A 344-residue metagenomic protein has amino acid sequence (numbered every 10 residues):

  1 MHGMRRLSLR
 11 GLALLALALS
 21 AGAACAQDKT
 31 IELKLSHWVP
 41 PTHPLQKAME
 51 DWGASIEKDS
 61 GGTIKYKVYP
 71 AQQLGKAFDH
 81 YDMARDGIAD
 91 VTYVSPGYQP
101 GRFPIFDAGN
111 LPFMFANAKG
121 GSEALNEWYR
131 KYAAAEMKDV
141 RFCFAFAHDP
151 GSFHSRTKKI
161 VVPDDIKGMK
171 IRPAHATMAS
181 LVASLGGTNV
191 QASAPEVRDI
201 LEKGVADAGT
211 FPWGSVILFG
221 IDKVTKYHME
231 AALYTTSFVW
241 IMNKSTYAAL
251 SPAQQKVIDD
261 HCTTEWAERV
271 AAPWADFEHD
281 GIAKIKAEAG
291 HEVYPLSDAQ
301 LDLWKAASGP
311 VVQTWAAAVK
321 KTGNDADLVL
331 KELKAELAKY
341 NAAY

Functional and structural regions predicted by a protein language model:
M1-A13: Bacterial N-terminal signal peptides that target proteins for export
A21-A23: N-terminal signal peptide c-region/cleavage motif recognized by signal peptidases
Q27-G120, W128, A135-Y344: N-terminal secretory/targeting leader peptides
